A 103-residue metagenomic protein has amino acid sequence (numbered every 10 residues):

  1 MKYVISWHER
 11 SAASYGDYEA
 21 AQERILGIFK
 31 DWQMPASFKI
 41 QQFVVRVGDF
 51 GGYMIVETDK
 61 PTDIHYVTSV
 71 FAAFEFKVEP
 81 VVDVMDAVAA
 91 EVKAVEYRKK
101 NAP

Functional and structural regions predicted by a protein language model:
M1-M34, K39-Q41, R46-F50, V84 (+1 more regions): Short S/T/G/P-rich N-terminal loop/turn motif that feeds into the first structured element of a domain
H8, I55-E57: Short hydrophobic/aromatic beta-strand micro-patches that form the beta-sheet surface supporting nucleotide- or nucleic
G51-Y53, E75: A common structural microfeature
T58-A90: An amphipathic, aromatic/His-enriched active-site/gating alpha helix that lines ligand/cofactor pockets
